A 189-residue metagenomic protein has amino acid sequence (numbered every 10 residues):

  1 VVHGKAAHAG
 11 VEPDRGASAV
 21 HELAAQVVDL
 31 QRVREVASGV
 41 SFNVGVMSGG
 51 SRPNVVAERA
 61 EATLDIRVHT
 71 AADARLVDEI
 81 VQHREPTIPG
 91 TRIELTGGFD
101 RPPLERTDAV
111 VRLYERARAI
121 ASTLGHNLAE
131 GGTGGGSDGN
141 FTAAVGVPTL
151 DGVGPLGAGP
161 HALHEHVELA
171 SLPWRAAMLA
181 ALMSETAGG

Functional and structural regions predicted by a protein language model:
V1-G189: Metal-dependent amide/peptide-bond hydrolase catalytic core, centered on the "pita-bread" metallohydrolase fold
